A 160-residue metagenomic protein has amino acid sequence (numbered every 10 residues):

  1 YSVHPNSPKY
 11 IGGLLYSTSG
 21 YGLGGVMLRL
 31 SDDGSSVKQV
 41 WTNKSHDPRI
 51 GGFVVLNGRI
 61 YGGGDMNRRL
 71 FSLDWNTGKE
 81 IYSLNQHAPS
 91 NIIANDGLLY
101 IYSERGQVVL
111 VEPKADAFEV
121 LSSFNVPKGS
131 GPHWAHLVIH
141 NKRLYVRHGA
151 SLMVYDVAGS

Functional and structural regions predicted by a protein language model:
Y1-S160: Noncatalytic, solvent-exposed loop/strand surfaces of beta-propeller-type extracellular/periplasmic domains
